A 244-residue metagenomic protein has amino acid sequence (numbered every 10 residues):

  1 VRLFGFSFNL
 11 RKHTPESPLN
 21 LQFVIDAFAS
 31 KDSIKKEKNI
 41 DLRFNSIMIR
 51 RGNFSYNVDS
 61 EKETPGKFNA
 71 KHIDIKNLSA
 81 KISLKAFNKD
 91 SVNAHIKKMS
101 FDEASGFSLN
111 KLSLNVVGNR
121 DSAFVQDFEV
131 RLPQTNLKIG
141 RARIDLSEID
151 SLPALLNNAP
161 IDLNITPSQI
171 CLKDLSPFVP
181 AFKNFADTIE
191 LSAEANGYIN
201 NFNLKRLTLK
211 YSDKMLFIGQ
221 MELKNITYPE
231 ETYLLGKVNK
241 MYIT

Functional and structural regions predicted by a protein language model:
V1-D90, F107-L109, T135-E148, L152-P160 (+3 more regions): Secondary-structure transition motifs
V1-S7, K97-S100, L112-L114, D127-F128: N-terminal beta-strand/beta-hairpin edge segment
S7, N53, S113, R141 (+3 more regions): Membrane-embedded beta-strand positions in outer-membrane beta-barrel channels/transporters
D41, V117, E194-N196, Q220: Transmembrane beta-barrel domains of outer membrane proteins
H95-M99, S122-V130, N201-L209: Transmembrane beta-strand segments that form the barrel wall of outer-membrane beta-barrel proteins
D102-S108, R131-K138, K210-I218: Solvent-exposed loop/turn segments connecting transmembrane beta-strands in outer-membrane beta-barrel proteins
L163-I165, A193, G219, L234-G236: Membrane-embedded beta-strand positions of outer-membrane beta-barrel proteins
C171, Y242-T244: Outer-membrane beta-barrel translocator/channel fold
